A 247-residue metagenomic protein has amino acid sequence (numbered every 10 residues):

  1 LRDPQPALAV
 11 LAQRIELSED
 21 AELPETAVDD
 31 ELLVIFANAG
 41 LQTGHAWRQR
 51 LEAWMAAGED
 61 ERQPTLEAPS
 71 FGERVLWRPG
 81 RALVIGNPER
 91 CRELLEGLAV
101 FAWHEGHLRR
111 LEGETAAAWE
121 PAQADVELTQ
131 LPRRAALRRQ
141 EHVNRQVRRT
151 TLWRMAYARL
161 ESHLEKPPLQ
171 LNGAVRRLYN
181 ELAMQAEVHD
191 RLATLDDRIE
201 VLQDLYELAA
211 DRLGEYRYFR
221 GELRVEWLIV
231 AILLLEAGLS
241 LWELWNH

Functional and structural regions predicted by a protein language model:
R2-V143: Extended alpha-helical interaction modules
A136-E236, W242-L244: Membrane-associated alpha-helical segments
